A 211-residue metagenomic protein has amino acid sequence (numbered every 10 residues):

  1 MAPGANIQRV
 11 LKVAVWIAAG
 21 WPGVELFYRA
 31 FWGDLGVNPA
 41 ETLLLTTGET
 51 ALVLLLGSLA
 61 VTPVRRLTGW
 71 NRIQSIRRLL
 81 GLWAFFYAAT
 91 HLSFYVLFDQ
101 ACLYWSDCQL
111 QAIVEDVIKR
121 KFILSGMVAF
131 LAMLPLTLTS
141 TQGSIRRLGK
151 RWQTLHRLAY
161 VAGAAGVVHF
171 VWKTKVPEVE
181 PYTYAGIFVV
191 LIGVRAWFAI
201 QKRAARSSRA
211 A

Functional and structural regions predicted by a protein language model:
M1-A211: Membrane-embedded alpha-helical bundles that constitute the cytochrome b-like, heme-associated redox core of multi-pass
